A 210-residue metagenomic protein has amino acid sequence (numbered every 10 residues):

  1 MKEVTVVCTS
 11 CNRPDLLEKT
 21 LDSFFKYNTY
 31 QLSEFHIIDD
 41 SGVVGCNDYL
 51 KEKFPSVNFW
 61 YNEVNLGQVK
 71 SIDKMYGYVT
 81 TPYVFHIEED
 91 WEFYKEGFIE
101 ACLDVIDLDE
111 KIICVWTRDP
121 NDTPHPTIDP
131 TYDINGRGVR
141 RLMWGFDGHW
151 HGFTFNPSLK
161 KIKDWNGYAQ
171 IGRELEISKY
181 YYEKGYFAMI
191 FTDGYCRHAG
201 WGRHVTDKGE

Functional and structural regions predicted by a protein language model:
M1-D22: N-proximal low-complexity "stem/linker" segments adjacent to membrane-targeting elements
S23-L32: Short, acidic, metal-binding catalytic loop of nucleotide-sugar glycosyltransferases
I37-N47: A conserved acidic beta->alpha catalytic loop
N62-Y78: Glycine-rich, basic loop-to-helix element that forms the pyrophosphate-binding segment of sugar-nucleotide handling
P82-E92: Short beta-strand-to-loop acidic/aromatic patch adjacent to the donor-nucleotide binding site
E96-C114: Conserved donor-nucleotide/metal-binding helix-loop-beta segment in metal-dependent transferases, i.e., the alpha-helix
I113-D129: Short beta-strand-to-loop element that shapes/binds the nucleotide-sugar donor at the catalytic cleft/hinge
V139-R141, W150-E210: C-terminal catalytic/acceptor-binding lobe
